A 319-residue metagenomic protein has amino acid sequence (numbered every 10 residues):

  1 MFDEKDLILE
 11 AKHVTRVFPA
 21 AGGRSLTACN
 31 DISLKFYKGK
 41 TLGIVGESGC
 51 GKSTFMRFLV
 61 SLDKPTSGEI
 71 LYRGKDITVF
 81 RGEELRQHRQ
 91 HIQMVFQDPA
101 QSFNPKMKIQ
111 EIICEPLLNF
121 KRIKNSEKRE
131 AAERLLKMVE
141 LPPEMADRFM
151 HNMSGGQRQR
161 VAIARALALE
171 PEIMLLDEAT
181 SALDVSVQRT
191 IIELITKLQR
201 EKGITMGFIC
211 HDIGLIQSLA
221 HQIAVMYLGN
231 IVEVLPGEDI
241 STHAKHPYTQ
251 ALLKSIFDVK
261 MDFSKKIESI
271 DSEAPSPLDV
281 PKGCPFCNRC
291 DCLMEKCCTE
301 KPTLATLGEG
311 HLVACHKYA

Functional and structural regions predicted by a protein language model:
F2-E4, L235-A319: Charged, flexible cofactor/metal-binding loops and thiol motifs
V60: Helix-to-loop junction immediately C-terminal to a conserved catalytic motif
G68-D76: Conserved ABC transporter NBD signature motif
S126-E144, L253-K254: Conserved ABC ATPase "signature" region
E170: Conserved catalytic motifs of ABC-family nucleotide-binding domains
A179, L183, V187-K265: P-loop NTP-binding/switch modules centered on Walker-like glycine-rich loops
